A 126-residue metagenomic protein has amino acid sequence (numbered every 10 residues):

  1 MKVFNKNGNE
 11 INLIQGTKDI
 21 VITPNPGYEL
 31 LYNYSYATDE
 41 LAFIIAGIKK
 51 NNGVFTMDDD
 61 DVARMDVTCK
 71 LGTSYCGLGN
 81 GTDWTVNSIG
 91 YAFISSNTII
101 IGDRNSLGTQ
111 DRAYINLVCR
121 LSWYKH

Functional and structural regions predicted by a protein language model:
M1-D61: Extracellular receptor-binding modules and their adjoining Ser/Thr/Gly/Asp/Asn-rich linkers
L13-D19, K70-L78: Short, hydrophobic/aromatic-rich segments at coil-to-beta transitions
E29-L31, I48-R64, G72-H126: Extracellular jelly-roll beta-sandwich "head" domains, especially the C-terminal globular C1q domain
Y36-D39, T68-G72: A short, structured loop/turn motif at beta-sheet edges
